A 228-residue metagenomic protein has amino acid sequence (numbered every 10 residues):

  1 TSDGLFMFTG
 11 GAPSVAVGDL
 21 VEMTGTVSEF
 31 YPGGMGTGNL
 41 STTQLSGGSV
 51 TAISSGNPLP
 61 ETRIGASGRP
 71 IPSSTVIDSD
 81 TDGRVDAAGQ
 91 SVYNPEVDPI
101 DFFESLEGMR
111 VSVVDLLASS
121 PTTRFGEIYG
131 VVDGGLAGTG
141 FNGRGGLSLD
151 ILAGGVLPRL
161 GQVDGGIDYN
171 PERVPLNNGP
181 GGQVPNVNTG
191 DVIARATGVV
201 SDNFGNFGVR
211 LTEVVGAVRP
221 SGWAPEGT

Functional and structural regions predicted by a protein language model:
T1-T228: Extended non-catalytic accessory segments flanking core domains
